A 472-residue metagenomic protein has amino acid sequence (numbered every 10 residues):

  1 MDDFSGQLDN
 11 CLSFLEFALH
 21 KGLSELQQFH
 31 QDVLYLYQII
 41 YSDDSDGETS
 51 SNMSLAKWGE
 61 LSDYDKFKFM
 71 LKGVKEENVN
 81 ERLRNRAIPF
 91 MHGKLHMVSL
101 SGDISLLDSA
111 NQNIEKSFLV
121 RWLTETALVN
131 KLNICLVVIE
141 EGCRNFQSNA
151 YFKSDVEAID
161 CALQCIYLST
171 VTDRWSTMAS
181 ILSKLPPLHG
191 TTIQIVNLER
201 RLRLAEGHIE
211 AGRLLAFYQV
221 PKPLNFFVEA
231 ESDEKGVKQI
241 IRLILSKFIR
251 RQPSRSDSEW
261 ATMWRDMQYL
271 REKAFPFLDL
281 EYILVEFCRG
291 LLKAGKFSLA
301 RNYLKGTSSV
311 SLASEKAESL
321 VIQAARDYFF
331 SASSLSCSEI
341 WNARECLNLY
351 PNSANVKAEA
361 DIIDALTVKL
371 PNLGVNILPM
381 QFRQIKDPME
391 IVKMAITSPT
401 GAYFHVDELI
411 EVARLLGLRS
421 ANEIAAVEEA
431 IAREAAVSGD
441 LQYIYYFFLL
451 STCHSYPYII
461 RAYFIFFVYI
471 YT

Functional and structural regions predicted by a protein language model:
M1-G306, S311, E315-L416, S420-L449 (+1 more regions): Extended alpha-helical scaffold segments
Y443-Y471: Short, compositionally biased segments
